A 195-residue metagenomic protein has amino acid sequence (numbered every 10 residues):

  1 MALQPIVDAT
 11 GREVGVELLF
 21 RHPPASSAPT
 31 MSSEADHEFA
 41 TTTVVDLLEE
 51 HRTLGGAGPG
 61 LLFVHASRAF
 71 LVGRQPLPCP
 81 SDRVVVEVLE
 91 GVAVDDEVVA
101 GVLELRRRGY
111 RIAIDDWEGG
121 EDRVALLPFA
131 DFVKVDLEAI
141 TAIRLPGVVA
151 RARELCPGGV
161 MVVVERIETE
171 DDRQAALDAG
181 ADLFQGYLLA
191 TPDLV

Functional and structural regions predicted by a protein language model:
M1-R83, V92-A93, E97, E104: Bacterial c-di-GMP phosphodiesterase EAL domain
A2-E13, R21-S27, E87-A93, D115-G119 (+1 more regions): EAL-family c-di-GMP phosphodiesterase catalytic domain
A35, G58-L62, P80-V84, R108-Y110 (+3 more regions): Short, well-ordered coil/turn segments that N-cap beta-strands
R52-G55, R106, L127, R153: N-terminal cationic-hydrophobic initiation segments that often serve targeting/anchoring roles
